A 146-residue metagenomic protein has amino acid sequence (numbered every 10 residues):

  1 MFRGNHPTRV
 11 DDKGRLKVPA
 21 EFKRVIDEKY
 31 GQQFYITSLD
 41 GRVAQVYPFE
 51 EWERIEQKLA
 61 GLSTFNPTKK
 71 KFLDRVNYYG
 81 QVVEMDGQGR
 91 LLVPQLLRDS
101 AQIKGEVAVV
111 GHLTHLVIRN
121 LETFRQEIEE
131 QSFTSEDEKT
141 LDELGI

Functional and structural regions predicted by a protein language model:
M1-P7, D12-R15, E21-Q88, L96-I146: Flexible "stalk/tail and boundary" regions
